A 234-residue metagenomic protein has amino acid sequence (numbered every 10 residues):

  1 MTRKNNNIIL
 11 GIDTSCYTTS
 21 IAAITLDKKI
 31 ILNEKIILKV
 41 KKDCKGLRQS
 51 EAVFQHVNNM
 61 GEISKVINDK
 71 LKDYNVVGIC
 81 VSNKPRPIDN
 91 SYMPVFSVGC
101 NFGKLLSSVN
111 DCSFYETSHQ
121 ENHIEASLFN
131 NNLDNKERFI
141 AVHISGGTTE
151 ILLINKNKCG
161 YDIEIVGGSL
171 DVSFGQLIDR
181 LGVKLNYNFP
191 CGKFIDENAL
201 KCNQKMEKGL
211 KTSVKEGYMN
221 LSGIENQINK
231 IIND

Functional and structural regions predicted by a protein language model:
M1-N7, C112-I140: Conserved phosphate-binding catalytic cores of ATP/NTP-utilizing and phosphoryl-transfer enzymes
R3-I31, R138-N155: Gly/Thr-rich phosphate-binding beta-strand-loop-beta motif of the actin/hexokinase/Hsp70
S15-F54, G160-V166: Short glycine-rich, Thr/Ser-proximal phosphate-binding strand/loop in the N-terminal lobe of ATP-dependent enzymes
T25-I30, P94-L105, D111-C112, N130-K136 (+2 more regions): A glycine- and small-aliphatic-rich helix-loop capping segment at beta-alpha/alpha-beta transitions that lines
E34-I36, Q55-K70: Short, well-ordered amphipathic alpha-helical segments that serve as non-catalytic structural scaffolds within diverse
K65-K104, S108: Short beta-strand-loop/turn "lid" adjacent to the catalytic site in phosphate-handling enzymes
N135-G192: Glycine-rich phosphate-binding loop of actin/hexokinase-like ATP-binding domains
D196-D234: A contiguous, well-structured pocket-lining segment that forms one wall/lid of small-molecule binding clefts in soluble
